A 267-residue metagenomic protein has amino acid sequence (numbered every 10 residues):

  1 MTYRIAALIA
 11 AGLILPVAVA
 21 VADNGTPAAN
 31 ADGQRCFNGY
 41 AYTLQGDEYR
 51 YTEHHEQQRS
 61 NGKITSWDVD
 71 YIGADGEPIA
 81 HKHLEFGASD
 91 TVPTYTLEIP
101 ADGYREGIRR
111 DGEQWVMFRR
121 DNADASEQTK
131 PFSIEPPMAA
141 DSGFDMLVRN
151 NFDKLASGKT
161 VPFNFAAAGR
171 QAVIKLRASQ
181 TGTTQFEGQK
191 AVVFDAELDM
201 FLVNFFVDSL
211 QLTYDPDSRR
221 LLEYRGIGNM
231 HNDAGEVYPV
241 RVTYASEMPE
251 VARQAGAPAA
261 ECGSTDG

Functional and structural regions predicted by a protein language model:
M1-I5: Positively charged n-region of N-terminal signal peptides that target proteins for export
A6-A7, Y71: Short, functionally important structural connectors and interaction interfaces within domains
A7-P16: Bacterial N-terminal signal peptides
V19-A22, A31: Boundary at the C-terminal end of the N-terminal hydrophobic targeting segment
A28-F37, A41-S89, L97-A101, E106-D111 (+1 more regions): Acidic, serine/threonine-rich low-complexity disordered tracts
D32, R120-A191, D195: Solvent-exposed helix/loop surface patches that form functional interfaces
E77-K154: Contiguous hydrophobic, core-forming segments of folded domains
